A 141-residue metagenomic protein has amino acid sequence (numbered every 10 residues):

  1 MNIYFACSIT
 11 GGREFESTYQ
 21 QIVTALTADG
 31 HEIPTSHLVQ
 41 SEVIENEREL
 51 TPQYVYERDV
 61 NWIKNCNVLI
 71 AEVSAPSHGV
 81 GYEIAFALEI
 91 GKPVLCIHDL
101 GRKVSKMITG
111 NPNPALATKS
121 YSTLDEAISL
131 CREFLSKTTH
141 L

Functional and structural regions predicted by a protein language model:
M1-L141: Conserved catalytic or regulatory cores that recognize and/or transform ribose-phosphate-containing ligands
